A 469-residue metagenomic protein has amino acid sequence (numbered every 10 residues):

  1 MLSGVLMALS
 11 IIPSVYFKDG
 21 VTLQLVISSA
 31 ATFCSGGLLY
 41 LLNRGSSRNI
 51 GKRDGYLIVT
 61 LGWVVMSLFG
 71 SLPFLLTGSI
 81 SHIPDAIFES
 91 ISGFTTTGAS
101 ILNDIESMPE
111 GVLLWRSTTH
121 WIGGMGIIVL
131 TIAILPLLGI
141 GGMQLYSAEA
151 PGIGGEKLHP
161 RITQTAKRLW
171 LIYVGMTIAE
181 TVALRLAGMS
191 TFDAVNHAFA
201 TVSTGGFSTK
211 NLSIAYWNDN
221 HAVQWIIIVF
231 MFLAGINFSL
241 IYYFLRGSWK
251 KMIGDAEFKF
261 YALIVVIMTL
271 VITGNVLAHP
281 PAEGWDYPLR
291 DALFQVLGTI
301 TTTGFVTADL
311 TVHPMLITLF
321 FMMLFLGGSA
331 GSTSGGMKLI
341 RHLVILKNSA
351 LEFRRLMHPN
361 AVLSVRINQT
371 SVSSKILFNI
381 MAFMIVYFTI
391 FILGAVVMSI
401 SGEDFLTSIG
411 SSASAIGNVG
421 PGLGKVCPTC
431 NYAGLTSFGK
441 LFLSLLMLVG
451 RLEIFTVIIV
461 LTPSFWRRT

Functional and structural regions predicted by a protein language model:
M1-T469: Membrane-proximal intracellular helices of multi-pass ion channels
